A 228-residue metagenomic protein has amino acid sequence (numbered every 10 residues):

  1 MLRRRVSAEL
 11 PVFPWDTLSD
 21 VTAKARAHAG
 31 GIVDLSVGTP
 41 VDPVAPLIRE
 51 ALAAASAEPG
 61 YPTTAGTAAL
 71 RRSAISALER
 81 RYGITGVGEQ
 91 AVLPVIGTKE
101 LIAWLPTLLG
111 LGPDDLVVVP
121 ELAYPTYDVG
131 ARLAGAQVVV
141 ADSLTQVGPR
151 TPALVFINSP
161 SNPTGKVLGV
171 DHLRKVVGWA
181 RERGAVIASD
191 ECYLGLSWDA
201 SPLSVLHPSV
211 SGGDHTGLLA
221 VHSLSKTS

Functional and structural regions predicted by a protein language model:
L2, V6-G97, W104: N-terminal small-domain helix-loop-helix segment of the aminotransferase-like
L10, V44, T164-L168, S197 (+1 more regions): Secondary-structure boundary/capping motif
A25-H28, A134, E182-R183: Helix C-cap/helix->beta junction micro-motif
S36, H222-S225: Active-site beta-alpha turn of Rossmann-fold NAD(P)-dependent dehydrogenases/reductases
E58-W179, G195-H215, L219-S223: Conserved core of the PLP fold type I
I187-A188: Residue-level marker for buried hydrophobic side chains located in beta-strands that build the well-ordered beta-sheet
E191: Walker B catalytic acidic pair
